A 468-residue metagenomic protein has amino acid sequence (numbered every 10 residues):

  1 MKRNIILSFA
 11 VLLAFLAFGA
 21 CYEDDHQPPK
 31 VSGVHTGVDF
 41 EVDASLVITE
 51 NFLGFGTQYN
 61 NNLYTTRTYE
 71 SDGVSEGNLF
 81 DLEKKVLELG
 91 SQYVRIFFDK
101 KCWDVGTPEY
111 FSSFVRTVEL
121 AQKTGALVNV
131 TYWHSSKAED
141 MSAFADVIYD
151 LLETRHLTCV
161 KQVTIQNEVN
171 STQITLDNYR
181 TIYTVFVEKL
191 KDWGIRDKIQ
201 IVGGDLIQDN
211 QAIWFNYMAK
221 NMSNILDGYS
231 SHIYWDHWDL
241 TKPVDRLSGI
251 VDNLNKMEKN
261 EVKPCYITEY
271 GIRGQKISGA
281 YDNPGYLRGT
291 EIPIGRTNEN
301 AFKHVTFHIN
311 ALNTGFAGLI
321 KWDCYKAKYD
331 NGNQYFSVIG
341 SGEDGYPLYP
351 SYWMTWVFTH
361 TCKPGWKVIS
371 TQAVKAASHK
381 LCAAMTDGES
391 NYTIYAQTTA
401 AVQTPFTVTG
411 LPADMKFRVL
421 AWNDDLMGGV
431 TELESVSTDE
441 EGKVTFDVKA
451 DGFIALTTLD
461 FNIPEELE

Functional and structural regions predicted by a protein language model:
F15-G37: Bacterial Sec-dependent N-terminal signal peptides
G33-N78, L82: Boundary/entry segment of secreted carbohydrate-active catalytic domains
V86-D239: Substrate-binding cleft and catalytic face of glycoside hydrolase catalytic domains, especially the flexible beta-alpha
L176-V305, T314: Noncatalytic carbohydrate-binding groove/subsite architecture in carbohydrate-active enzymes
I272-C362, W366-L381: Aromatic/acidic polysaccharide-binding cleft in carbohydrate-active enzymes
V374-M415, D451-T457: Carbohydrate-binding surface patches
L411-V430: Solvent-exposed beta-hairpin/edge-strand motifs
E434-E468: C-terminal beta-strand-rich structural cap/linker in extracellular carbohydrate-active enzymes
